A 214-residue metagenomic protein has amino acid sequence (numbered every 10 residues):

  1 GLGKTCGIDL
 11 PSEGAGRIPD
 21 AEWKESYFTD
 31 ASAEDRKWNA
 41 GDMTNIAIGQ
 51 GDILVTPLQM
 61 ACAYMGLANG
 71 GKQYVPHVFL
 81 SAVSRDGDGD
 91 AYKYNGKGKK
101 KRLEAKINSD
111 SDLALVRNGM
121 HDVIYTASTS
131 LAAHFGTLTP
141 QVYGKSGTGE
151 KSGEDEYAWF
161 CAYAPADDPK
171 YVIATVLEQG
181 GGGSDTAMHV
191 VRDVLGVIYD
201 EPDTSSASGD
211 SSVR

Functional and structural regions predicted by a protein language model:
G1-E178, S212-R214: Beta-lactam-recognizing serine transpeptidase/beta-lactamase-like catalytic domain environment
L138, S152, V176-R214: Periplasmic/cell-envelope proteins involved in peptidoglycan metabolism and beta-lactam response
